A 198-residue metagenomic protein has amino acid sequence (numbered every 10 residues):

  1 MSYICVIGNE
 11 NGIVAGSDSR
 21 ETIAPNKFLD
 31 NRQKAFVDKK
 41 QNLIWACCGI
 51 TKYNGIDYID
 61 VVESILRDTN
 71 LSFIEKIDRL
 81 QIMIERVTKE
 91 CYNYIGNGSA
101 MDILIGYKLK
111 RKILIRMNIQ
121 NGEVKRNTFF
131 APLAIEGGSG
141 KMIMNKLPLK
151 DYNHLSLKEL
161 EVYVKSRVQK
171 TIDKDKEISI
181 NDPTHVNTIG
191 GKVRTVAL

Functional and structural regions predicted by a protein language model:
S2-Y92, K125-A197: Conserved short S/T/G-enriched processing/targeting/catalytic segments and their helical context
G8, V37, Y107-K108, I119: Generic beta-strand structural signal
C91-Y94, K110: Divalent-metal-activated hydrolytic enzyme cores
L104-K110, V196-L198: Short hydrophobic alpha-helical segments used for membrane anchoring or interfacial signaling
R111-I115: Structural motif
N118-V124: A short, sequence-level motif marking secondary-structure junctions
